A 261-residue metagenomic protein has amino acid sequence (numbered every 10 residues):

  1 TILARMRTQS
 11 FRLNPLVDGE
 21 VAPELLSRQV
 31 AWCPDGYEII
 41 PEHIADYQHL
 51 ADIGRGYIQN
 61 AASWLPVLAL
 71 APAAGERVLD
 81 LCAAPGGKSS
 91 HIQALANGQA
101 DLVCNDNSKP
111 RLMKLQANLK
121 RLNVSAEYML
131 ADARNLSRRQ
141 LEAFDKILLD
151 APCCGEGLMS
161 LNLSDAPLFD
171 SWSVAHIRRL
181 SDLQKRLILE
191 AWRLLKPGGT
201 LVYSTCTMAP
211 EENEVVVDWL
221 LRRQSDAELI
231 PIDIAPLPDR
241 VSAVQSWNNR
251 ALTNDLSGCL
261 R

Functional and structural regions predicted by a protein language model:
T1-R261: S-adenosylmethionine
